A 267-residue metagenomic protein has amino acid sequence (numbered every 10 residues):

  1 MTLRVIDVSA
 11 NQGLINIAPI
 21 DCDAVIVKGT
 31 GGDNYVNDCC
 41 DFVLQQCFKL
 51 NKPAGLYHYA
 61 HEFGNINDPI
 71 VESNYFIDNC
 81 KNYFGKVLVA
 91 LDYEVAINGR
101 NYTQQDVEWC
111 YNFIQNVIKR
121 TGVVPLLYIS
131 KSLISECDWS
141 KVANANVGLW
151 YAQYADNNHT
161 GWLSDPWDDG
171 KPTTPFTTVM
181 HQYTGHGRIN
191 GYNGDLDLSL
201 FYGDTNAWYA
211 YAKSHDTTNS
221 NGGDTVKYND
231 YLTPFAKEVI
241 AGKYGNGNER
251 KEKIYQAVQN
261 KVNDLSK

Functional and structural regions predicted by a protein language model:
M1-P19, V142-V226: Functionally critical loop-and-helix segments that line ligand-binding/catalytic clefts of soluble enzyme domains
M1-V123: Substrate-binding cleft of extracellular glycoside hydrolase catalytic domains
G29, F48-N51, C80, V117-T121 (+8 more regions): Sec/Tat-exported extracytoplasmic proteins
Y57-H61, D224-V226, D230, G242: Solvent-exposed beta-strand motifs enriched in subsets of small alpha/beta binding domains, especially certain
V87-D168: Catalytic domains of cell-wall/extracellular-matrix polysaccharide-remodeling enzymes, centered on de-N-acetylation
N229, E238-K251: Extracytoplasmic Gram-positive cell-surface binding/anchoring modules and repeats
L232-A236, G247, Y255-Q259: Short amphipathic alpha-helical segments that mediate assembly, nucleic-acid/protein binding, or membrane association
K253-K267: Repeat-associated, polar segments at repeat-unit boundaries in modular proteins
